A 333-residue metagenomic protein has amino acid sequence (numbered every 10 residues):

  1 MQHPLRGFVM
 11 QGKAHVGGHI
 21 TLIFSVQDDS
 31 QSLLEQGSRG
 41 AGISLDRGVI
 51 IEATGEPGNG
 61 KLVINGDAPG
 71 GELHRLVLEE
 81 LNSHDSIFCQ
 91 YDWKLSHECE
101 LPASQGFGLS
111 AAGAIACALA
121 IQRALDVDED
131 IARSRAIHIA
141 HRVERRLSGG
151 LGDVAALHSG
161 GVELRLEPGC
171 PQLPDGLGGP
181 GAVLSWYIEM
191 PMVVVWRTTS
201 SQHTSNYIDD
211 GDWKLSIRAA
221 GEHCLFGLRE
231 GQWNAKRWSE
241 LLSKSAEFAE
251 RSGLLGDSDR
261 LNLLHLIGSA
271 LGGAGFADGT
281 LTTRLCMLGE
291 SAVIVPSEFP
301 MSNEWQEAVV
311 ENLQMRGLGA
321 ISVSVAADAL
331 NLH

Functional and structural regions predicted by a protein language model:
Q2-S104, E129, S324-H333: ATP-binding N-lobe of GHMP and related small-molecule kinases
G7-F8, D28, E35-R39, G149-G150 (+1 more regions): Glycine-rich, charged/polar anion/phosphate-binding loops that engage phosphate groups from diverse ligands
G55, R197, I294-E298: Short beta-strand-to-loop capping motifs
F107-R133: DPxDG-like acidic metal-binding loop motif
S134-G181: Alpha/beta catalytic cores of group-transfer enzymes, especially the acyltransferase/condensing modules of polyketide
A182-K244, F248-A249: Acyltransferase
W233-H333: Glycine-rich, charge-dense phosphate/pyrophosphate-binding loop(s) and the adjacent flexible "lid"/catalytic subdomain
